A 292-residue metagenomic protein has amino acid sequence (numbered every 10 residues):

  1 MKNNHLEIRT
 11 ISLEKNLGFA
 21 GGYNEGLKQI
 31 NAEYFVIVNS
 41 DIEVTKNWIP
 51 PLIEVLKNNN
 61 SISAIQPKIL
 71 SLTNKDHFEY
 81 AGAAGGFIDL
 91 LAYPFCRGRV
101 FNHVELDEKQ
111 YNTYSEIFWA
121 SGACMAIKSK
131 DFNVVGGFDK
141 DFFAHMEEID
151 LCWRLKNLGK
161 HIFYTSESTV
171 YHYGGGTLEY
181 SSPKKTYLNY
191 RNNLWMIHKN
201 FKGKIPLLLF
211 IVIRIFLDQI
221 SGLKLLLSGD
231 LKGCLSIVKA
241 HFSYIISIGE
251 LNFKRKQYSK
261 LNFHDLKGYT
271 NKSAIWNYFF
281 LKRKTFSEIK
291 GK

Functional and structural regions predicted by a protein language model:
M1-S12: Acidic donor-binding segment of Leloir-type glycosyltransferases
S12-I30, S40: Glycine-rich, basic loop-to-helix element that forms the pyrophosphate-binding segment of sugar-nucleotide handling
L17, I42-E43, I69, F142: Acidic metal-phosphate-binding loop of nucleotide-sugar-dependent transferases
F35: Short aromatic/hydrophobic "clamp" motif used to bind/position activated sugar donors
E43-Y93: Conserved donor NDP-sugar-binding/catalytic core segment of glycosyltransferases
L90-C96, F101-I127, I149-L151, L178-Y180: A recurrent flexible, glycine/aromatic-enriched loop bordering the glycosyltransferase active site that acts as
N112-T169: A short, conserved alpha-helix in the catalytic core of glycosyltransferases
L158-S273: Active-site-adjacent helix/loop segment of glycosyltransferases that harbors family-specific signature motifs
